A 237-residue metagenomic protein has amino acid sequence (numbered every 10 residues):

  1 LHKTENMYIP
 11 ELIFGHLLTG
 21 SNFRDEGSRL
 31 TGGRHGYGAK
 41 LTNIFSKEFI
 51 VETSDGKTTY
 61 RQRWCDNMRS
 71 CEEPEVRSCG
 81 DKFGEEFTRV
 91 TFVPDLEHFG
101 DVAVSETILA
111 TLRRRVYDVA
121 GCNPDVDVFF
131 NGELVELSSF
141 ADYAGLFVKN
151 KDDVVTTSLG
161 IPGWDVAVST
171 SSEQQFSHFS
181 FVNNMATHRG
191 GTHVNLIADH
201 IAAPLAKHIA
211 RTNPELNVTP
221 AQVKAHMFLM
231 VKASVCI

Functional and structural regions predicted by a protein language model:
L1-I9, G20-L146: GHKL-type ATPase core
I13, F45, I50, L196 (+1 more regions): Pseudouridine synthase
H16, C65-N67, V93-D95, S169-S171 (+1 more regions): Generic beta-structure capping elements
L17-D25, L205-T212: Structural motif corresponding to the C-terminal cap of alpha-helices
E72-V76, L109-I237: GHKL/Histidine-kinase-like ATPase module
